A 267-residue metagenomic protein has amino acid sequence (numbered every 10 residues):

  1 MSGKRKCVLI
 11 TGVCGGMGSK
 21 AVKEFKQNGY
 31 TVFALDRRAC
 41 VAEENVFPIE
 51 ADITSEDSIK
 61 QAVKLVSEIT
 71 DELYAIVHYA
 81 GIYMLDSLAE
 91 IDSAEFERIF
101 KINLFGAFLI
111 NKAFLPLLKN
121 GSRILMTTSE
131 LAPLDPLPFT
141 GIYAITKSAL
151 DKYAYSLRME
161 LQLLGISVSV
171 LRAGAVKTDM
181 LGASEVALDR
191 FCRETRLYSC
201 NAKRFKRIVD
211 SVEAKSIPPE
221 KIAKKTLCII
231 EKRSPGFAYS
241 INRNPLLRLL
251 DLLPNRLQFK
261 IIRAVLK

Functional and structural regions predicted by a protein language model:
C14: Conserved glycine-rich cofactor-binding loop
E44-D57: Rossmann-fold cofactor-recognition segment
Y79-M84: Conserved NAD(P)H cofactor-binding loop of Rossmann-fold oxidoreductase domains
S87-L88, E95-E97: Substrate-binding pocket helix/loop in short-chain dehydrogenase/reductase
N111, T146-A149: Active-site helix of classical SDR
N111-K112, Y155: A short, exposed helix-loop element centered on a Lys and neighboring polar residues
L163-G236: SDR active-site lid
